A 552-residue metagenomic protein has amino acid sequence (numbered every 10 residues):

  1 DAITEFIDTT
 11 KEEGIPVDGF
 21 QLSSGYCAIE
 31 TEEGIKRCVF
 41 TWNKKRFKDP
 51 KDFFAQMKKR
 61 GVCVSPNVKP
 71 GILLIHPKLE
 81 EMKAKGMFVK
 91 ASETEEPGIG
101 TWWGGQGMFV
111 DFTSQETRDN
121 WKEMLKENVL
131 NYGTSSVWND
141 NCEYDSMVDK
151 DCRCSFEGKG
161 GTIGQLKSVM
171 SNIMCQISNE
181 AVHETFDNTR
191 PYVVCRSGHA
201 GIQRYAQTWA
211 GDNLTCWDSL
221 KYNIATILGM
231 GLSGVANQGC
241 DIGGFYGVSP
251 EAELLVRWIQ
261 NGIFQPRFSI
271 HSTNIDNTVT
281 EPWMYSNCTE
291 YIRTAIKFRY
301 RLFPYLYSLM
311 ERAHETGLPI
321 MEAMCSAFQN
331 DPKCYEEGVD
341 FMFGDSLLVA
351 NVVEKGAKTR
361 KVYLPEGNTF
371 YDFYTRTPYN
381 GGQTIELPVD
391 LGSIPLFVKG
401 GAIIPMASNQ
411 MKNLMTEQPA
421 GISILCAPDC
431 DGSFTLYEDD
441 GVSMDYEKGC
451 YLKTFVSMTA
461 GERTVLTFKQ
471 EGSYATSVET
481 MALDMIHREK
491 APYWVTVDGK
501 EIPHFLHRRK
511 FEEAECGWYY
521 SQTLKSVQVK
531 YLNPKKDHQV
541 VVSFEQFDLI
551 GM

Functional and structural regions predicted by a protein language model:
D1-S393, K399: Catalytic-domain carbohydrate-binding cleft regions of carbohydrate-active enzymes
I29, L73-I75, I202, K358 (+6 more regions): Intrinsically disordered, low-complexity acidic/polar segments
D111, D372, D439, E512 (+1 more regions): Acidic/polar residues at beta-strand termini and the immediately following turn/coil
P191, F341, L347, I394 (+4 more regions): A broad, low-specificity signal marking well-ordered, structured residues that form hydrophobic/aromatic
G356, G382-T384, P534-Q539, F544: Solvent-exposed, conformationally flexible loop/turn segments
T375-T377, V497-I502: Change "in extracellular beta-sheet-rich domains … of secreted and cell-surface proteins" to "in beta-sheet-rich domains
P378-D390, H504-K535: Short, surface-exposed beta-strand/turn "edge" patches of beta-sheet domains
V398-K500, R509, S521-T523, V529-K536 (+1 more regions): Accessory, solvent-exposed terminal regions and/or long lumenal/extracellular loops of proteins
